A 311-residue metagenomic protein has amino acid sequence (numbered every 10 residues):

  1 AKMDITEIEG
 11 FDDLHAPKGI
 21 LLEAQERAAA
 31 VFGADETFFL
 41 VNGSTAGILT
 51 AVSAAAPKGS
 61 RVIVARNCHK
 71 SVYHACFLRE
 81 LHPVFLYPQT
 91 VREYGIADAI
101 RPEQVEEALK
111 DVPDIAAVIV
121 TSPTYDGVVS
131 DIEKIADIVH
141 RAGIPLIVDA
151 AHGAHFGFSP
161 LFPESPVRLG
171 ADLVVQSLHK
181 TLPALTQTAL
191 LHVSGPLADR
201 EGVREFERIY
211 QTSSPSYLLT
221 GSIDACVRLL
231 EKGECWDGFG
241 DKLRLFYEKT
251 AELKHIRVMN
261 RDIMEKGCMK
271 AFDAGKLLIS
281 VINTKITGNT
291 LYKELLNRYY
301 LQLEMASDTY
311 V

Functional and structural regions predicted by a protein language model:
A1: N-terminal glycine-rich, Lys/His-bearing helix-loop that initiates the first secondary-structure elements of many
D4-G43: Conserved N-terminal alpha-helix of the aminotransferase class I/II PLP-enzyme fold
F11, F38-L40, V118-T121, L278: Short glycine-rich or small-residue beta-strand-to-loop segments that form or flank ligand, phosphate, metal/Fe-S
V31-A34, S44-D262: Conserved PLP-enzyme active-site core in the AAT-like
L40-V41, S216, L303: Alpha-helix N-cap/helix-initiation sites
L245-V311: Conserved C-terminal alpha-helix-loop-beta "cap" of PLP-dependent enzymes that closes/shapes the active-site mouth
